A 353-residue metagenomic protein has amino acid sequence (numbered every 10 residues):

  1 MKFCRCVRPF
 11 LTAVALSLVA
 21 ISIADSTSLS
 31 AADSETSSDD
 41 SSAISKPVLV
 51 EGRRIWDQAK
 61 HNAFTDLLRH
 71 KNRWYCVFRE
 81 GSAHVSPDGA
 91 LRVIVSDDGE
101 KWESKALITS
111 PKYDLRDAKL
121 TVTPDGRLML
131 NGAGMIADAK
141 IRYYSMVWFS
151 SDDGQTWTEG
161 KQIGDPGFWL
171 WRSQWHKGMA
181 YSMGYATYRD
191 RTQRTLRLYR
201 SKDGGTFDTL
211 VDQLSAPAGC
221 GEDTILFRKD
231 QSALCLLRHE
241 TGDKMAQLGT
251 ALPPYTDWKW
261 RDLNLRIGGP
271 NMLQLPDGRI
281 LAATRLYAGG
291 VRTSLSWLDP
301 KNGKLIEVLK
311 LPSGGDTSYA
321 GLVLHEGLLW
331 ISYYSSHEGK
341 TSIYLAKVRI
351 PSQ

Functional and structural regions predicted by a protein language model:
M1-V7: N-terminal secretory signal peptides that target proteins for export/translocation
V7-P9, G204: General secretory precursor processing signal
L11-D25: Bacterial N-terminal signal peptides
L29-A63, L68-L115, V122-G315, L324-L329 (+1 more regions): Beta-rich carbohydrate-recognition and catalytic domains
